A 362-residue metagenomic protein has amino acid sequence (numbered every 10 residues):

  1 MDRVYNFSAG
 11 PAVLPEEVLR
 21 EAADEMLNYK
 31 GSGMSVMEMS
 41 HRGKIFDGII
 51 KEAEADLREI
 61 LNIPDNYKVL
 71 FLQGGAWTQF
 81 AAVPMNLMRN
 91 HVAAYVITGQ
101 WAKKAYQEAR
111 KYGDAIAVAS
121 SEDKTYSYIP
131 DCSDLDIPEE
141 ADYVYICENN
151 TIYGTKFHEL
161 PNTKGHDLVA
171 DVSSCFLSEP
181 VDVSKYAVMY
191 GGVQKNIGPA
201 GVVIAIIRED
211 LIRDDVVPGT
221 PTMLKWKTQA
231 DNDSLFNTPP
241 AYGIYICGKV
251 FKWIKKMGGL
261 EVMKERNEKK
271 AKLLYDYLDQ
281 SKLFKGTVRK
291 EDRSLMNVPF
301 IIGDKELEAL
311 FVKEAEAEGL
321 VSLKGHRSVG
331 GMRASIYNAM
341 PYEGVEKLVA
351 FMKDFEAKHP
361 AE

Functional and structural regions predicted by a protein language model:
D2-V4, A317, G330-E362: PLP-dependent enzyme catalytic core of the Aspartate aminotransferase-like
R3-E54: A glycine-/small-polar-enriched, mobile loop at the entrance of the PLP active site in fold-type I
G10, A109, S120-F176: Active-site phosphate-binding strand-loop segment of PLP-dependent enzymes
P15, V193-Y275, R289, K358-E362: Active-site C-terminal subdomain of aminotransferase-like
G33-Q79, N86, Q100, E108: Conserved N-terminal alpha-helix of the aminotransferase class I/II PLP-enzyme fold
W77-V144: PLP-dependent aminotransferase-like
V169, V183-Q194, V203: Conserved active-site segment immediately N-terminal to the catalytic lysine that forms the internal aldimine
F284-A315: Conserved PLP-binding catalytic core of the aspartate aminotransferase-like
